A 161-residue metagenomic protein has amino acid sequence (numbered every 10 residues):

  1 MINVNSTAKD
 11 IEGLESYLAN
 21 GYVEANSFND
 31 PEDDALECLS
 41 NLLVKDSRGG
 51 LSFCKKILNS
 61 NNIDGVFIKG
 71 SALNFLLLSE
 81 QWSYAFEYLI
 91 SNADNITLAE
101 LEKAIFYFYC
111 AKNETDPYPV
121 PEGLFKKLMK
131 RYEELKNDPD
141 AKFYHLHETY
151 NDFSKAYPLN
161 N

Functional and structural regions predicted by a protein language model:
M1-N5, N26-K45, F67-E80, A99-D116 (+1 more regions): Structural detector for internal amphipathic alpha-helices that build alpha-solenoid repeat scaffolds
V4-S6, I11, G21, P31-D34 (+5 more regions): Short linear motifs in intrinsically disordered/low-complexity regions
N5-Y22, K45-N59, Q81-N92, D116-M129: Amphipathic alpha-helical scaffolding segments comprising HEAT/armadillo-like alpha-solenoid repeats
A19-N29, K56-D64, S91-A99, K130-D138: Solenoid-like repeat scaffolds
N29, C54, I68, E87-L89 (+3 more regions): Compositionally biased, low-structure terminal segments
L43-G50, N62, E80-Q81, N113 (+3 more regions): Short alpha-helix boundary/capping elements
N59-A72, D152-N161: A short, hydrophobic/aromatic-rich structural module that often spans a beta strand with its adjoining loop
P121-N161: Eukaryotic acidic, Ser/Thr-rich intrinsically disordered low-complexity regions
